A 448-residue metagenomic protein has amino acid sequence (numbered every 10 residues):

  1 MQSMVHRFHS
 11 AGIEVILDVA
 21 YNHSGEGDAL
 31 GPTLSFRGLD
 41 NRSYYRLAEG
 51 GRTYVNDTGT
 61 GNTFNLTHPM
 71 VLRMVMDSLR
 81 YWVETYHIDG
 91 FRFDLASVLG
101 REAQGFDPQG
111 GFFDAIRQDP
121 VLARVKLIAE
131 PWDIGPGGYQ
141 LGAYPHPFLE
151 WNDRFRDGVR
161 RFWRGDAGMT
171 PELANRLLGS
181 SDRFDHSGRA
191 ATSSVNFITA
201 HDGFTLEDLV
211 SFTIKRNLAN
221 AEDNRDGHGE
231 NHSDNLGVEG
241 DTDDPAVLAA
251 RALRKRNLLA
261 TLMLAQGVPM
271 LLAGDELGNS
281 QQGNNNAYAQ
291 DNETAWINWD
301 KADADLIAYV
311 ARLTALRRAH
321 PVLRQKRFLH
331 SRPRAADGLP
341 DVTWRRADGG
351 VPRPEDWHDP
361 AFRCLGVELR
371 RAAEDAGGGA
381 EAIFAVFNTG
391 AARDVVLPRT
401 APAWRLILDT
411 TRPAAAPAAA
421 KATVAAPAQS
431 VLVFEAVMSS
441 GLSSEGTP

Functional and structural regions predicted by a protein language model:
M1-I88, R92-Q118, G138, R183: Substrate-binding/active-site clefts of carbohydrate-active enzymes
M4-A11, S78-Y81, T85, A115-D119 (+5 more regions): Generic, well-ordered alpha-helical scaffold segments in large soluble proteins
F8, D18, W82, F93 (+5 more regions): Conserved, mostly hydrophobic/aromatic
I16, Y44, G90-R92, I128 (+5 more regions): Structured core elements
N22-T33, R92, V98-E102, I134-G138 (+6 more regions): Flexible loop/turn segments at secondary-structure boundaries
S35-E49, F148-F162, N292-N298: Acidic, His- and aromatic-enriched active-site or binding-groove loops in soluble protein domains that engage sugars
H87, E102, P108-A273, G278 (+6 more regions): Conserved alpha/beta catalytic core and glycan-binding cleft of carbohydrate-active enzymes
T242, V247-A252, R256, T261-L271 (+1 more regions): Carbohydrate-interacting/catalytic domains
